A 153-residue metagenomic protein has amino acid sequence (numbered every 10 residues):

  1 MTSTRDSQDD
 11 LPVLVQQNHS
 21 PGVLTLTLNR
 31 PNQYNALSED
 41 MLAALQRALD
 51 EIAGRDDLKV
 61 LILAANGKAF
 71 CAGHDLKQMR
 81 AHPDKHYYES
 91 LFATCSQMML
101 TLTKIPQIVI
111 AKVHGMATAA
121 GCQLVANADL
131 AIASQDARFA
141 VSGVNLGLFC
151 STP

Functional and structural regions predicted by a protein language model:
M1-N66, H82, L100: Conserved CoA-thioester-binding segment of acyl-CoA-metabolizing enzymes
R5, A65-L100, A117, G147: Glycine- (often His-adjacent) and acidic-residue-rich active-site loop that binds/positions the CoA thioester
L26, L63, D75, L124-A126: Hydrophobic/aromatic residues within transmembrane alpha-helices of multi-pass small-molecule transporters
M41-L45, L91-T94, L124: Hydrophobic alpha-helical membrane-association signature
M98-K104, K112, T118-P153: CoA-thioester-processing core
